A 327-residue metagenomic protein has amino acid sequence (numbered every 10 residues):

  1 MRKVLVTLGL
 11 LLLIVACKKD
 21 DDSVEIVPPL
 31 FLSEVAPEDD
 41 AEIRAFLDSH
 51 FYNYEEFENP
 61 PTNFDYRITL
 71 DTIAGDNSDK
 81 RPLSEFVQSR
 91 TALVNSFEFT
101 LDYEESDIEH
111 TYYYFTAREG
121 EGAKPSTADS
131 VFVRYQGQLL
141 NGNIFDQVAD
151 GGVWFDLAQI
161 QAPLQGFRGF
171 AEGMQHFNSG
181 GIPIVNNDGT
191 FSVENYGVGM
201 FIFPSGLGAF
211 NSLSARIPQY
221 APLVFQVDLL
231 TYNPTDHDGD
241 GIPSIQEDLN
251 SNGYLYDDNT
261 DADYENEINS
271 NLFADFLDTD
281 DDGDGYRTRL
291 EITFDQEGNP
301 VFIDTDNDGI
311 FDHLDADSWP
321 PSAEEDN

Functional and structural regions predicted by a protein language model:
R2-L10: Sec-dependent signal peptide recognition, specifically the positively charged N-region followed immediately by
L13-A16: C-terminal motif of bacterial Sec signal peptides marking the signal peptidase cleavage site
K18-N327: Cross-family detector of peptidyl-prolyl cis-trans isomerase
